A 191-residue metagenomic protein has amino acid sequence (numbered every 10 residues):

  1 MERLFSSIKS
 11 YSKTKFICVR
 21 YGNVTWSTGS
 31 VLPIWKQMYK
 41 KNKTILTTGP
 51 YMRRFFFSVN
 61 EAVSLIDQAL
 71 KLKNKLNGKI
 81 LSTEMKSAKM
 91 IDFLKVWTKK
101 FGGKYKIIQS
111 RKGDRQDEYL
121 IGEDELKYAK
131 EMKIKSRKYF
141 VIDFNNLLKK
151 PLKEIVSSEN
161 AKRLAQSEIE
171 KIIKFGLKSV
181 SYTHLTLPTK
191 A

Functional and structural regions predicted by a protein language model:
M1-K73, K86, M90-K100: NAD(P)-dependent short-chain dehydrogenase/reductase
T44, K79, K104, K138-V141: A residue-level signal for beta-strand positions that form part of recognition/binding surfaces within mature
M52, I80-E84, E159: Short, flexible active-site loop motifs that bind/organize anionic cofactors or intermediates
F56, S87, L120, V141 (+1 more regions): Short aromatic/basic micro-patch
A69-I134, I173-L177, S181: Mid/C-terminal beta-alpha module of Rossmann-like enzyme folds, strongest in SDR-family dehydrogenases/epimerases
K135-E168: Glycine-rich phosphate/pyrophosphate-binding loop and adjacent beta-alpha nucleotide/cofactor-binding cores
S167, S181-Y182: Flexible, low-complexity inter-domain linkers and amphipathic docking helices that mediate domain-domain
T183-T189: Conserved small/polar residues in nucleotide/adenosyl-binding loops
